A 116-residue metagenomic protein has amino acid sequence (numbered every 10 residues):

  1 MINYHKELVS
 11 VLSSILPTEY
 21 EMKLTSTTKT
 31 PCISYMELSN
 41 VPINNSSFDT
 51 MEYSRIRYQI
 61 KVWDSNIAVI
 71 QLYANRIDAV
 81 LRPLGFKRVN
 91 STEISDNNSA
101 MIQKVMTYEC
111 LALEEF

Functional and structural regions predicted by a protein language model:
M1-S47, A68, Y73: Small/polar-rich, solvent-exposed N-terminal microdomains that initiate assembly or binding
L38-V41, E52-R57, A79-P83, Y108-E109: Short, low-complexity, polar/charged sequence segments that are solvent-exposed and flexible
S47-E52, N97-S99: Short, solvent-exposed beta-strand/turn "edge" segments of beta-rich domains on protein surfaces
F48-D49, K61-S65, L84-S91: Short, surface-exposed, polar/charged, turn-prone segments marking secondary-structure boundaries
E52-S65, I102-A112: Oligomerization/assembly interface segments of phage tail-like spikes and tubes
Q59-D78: Mid-chain, well-packed structural core segment of small domains
N75-F116: Acidic-leaning, charged glycine-interspersed low-complexity segments
